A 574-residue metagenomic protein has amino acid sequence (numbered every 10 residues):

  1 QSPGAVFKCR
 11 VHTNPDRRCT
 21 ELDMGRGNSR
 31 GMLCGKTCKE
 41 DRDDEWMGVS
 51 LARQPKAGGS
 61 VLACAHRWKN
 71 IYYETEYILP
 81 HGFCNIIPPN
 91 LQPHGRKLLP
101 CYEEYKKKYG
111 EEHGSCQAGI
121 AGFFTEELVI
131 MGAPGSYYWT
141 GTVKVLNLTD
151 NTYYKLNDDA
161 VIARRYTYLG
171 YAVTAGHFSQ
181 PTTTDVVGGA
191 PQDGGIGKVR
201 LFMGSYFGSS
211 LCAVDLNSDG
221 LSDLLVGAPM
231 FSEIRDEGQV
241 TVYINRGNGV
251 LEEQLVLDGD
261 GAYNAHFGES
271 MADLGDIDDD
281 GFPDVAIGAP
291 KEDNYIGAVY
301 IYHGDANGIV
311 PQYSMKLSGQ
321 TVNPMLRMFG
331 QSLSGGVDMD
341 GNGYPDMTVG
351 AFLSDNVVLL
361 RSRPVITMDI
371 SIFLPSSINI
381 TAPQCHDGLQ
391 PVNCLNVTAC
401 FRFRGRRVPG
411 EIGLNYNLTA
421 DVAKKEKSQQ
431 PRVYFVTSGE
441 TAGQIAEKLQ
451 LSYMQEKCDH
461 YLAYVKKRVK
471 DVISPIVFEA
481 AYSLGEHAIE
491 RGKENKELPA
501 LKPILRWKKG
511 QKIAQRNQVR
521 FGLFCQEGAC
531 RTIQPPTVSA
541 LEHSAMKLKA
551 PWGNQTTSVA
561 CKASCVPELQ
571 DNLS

Functional and structural regions predicted by a protein language model:
Q1-S574: Conserved beta-strand/short-helix segments that make up beta-rich extracellular adhesion/recognition modules
